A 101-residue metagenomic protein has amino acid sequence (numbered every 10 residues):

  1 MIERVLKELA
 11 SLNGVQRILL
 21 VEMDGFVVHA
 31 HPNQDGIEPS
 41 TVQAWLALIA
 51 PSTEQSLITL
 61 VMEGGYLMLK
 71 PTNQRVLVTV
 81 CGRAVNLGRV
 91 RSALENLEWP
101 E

Functional and structural regions predicted by a protein language model:
M1-E101: Non-catalytic interaction/Regulatory regions outside core domains
